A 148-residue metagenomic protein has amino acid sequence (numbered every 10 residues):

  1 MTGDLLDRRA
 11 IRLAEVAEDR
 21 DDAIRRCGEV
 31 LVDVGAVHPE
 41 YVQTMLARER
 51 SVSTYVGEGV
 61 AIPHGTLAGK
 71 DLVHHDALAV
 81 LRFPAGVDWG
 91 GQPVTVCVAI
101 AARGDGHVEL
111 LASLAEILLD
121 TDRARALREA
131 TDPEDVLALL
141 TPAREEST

Functional and structural regions predicted by a protein language model:
M1-T148: Cytosolic covalent-transfer regions centered on His/Cys nucleophiles that carry phosphoryl or persulfide groups
